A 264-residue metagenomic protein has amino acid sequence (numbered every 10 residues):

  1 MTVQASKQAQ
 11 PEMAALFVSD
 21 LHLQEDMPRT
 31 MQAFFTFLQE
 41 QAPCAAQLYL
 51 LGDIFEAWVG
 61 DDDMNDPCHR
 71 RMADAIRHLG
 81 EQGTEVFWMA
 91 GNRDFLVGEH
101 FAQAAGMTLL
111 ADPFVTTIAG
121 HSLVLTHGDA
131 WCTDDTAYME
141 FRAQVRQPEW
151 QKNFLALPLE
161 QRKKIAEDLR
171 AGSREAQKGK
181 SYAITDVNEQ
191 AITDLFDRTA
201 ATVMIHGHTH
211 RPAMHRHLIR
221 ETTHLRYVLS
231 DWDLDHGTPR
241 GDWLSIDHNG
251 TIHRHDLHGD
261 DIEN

Functional and structural regions predicted by a protein language model:
T2, A9-A14, L23-I118: Core catalytic region of metal-dependent phosphoesterases/phosphodiesterases, especially metallo-beta-lactamase-like
A15-F17, Y49-L50, L125, I205: Structural motif
S19-H22, D53-I54, N92-R93, G128-A130 (+3 more regions): Active-site metal-binding loops of divalent metal-dependent hydrolases
D26, V59, V97, T133 (+3 more regions): Generic hydrophobic alpha-helical membrane-span motif
P28, D134-A137, E263-N264: A short, polar/proline- and glycine-enriched secondary-structure boundary/capping micro-motif
A104-A111, S122-V124, D129, D135-M139 (+2 more regions): Conserved beta-sheet core of the metallophosphoesterase superfamily
G128-N188: Active-site-proximal loop/helix segment associated with metal-binding centers of metalloenzymes
R254-N264: Short, solvent-exposed aromatic-acidic interface loops
